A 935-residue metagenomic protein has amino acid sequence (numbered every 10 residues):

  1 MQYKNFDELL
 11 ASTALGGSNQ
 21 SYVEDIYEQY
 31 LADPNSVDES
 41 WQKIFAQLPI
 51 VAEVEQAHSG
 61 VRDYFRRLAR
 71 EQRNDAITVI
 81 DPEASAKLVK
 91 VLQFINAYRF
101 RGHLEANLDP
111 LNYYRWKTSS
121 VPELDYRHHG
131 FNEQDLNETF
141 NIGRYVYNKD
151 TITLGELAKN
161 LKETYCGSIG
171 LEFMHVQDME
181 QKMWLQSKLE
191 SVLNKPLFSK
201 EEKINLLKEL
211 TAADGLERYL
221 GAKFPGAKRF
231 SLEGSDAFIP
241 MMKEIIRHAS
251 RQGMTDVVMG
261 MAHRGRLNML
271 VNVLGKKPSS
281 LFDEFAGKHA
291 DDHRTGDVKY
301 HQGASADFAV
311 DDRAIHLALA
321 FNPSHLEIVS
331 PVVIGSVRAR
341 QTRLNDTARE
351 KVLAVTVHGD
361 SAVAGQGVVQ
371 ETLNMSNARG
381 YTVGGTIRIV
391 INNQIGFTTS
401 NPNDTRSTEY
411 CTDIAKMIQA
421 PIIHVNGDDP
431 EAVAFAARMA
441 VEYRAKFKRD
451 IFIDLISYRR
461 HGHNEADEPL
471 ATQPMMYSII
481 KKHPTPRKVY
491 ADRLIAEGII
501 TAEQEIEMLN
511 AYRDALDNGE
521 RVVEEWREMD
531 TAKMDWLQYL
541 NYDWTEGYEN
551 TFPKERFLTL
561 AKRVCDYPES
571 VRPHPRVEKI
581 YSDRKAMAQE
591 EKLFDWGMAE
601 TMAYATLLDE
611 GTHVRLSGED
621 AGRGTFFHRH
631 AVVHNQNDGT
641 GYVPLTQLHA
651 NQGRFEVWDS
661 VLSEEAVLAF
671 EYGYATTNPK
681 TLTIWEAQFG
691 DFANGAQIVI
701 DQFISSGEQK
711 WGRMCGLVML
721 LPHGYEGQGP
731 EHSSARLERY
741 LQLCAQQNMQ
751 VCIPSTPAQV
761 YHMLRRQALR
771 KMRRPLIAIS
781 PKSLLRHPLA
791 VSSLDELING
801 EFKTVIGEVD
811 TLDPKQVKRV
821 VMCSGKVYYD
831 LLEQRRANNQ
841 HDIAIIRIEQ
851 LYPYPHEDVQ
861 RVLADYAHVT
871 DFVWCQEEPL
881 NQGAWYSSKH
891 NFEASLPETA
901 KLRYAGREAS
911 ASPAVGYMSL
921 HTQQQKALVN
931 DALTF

Functional and structural regions predicted by a protein language model:
Q2, D7-L48, E55: Subset of Sec-pathway N-terminal targeting signals
I44, L48-F238, M254: Extended, charge-enriched "interface" segments that sit outside catalytic cores
A86-N96, H103-F140, A227, R449-I451 (+2 more regions): Flexible, glycine-rich loop/tail regions that form catalytic "lids" or insertion modules at the edges of active sites
N194-L216, F282-I334, R338-N345, P644 (+2 more regions): Active-site cores of enzymes that catalyze phosphoryl transfer or operate on phosphate-rich substrates
Y219-S279, Q589, F594-H613: Active-site pocket-lining segments that scaffold enzyme catalytic pockets across diverse folds
S231-M242, F321-V333, G365, D429-V433 (+6 more regions): Phosphate/oxyanion-binding active-site loops and adjacent basic polyanion-contact surfaces
T255-Q419, I423, F626-N678: Cofactor-binding active-site loop characterized by glycine-rich and histidine/acidic residues
T398-T408, K416-F452, I456-G462: Conserved phosphate-handling catalytic cores of large alpha/beta enzymes
